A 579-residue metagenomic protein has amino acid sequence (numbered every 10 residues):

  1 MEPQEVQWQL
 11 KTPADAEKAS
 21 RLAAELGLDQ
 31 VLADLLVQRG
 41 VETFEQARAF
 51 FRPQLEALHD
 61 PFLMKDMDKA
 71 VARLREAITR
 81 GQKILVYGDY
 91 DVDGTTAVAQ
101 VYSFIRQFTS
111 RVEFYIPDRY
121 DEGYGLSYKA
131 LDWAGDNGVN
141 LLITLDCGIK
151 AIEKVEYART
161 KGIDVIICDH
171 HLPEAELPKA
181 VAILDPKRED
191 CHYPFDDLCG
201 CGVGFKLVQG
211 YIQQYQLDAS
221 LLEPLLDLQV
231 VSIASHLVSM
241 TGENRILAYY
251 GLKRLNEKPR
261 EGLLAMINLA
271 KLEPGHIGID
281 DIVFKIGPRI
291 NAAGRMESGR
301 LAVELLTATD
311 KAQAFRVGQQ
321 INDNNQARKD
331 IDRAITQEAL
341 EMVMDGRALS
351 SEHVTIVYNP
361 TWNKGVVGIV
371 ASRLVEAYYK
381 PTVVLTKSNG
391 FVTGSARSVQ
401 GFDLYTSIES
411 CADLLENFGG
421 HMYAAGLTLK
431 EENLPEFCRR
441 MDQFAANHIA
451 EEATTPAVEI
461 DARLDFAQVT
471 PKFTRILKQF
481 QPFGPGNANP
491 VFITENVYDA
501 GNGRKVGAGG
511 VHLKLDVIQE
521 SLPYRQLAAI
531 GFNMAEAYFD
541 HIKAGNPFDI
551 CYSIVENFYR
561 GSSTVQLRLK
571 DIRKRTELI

Functional and structural regions predicted by a protein language model:
M1-R80, V231, K285-D323: Cofactor-/ligand-binding subdomain signature composed of acidic, glycine-rich, tryptophan-containing flexible loops
L36, D89-D91, I143, D169 (+7 more regions): Divalent metal-coordination and catalytic microenvironments
A47-L58, Q82, Q107-I116, P186 (+5 more regions): Gly-rich Lys/Arg/Thr-decorated short loops/hinges at beta-loop-alpha junctions or inter-strand turns that position
K65-L177, I183-L184, A334, V375: N-terminal small/polar loop signature for handling phosphorylated ligands or for N-terminal nucleophile
V101, R106, R111, R245-M342 (+3 more regions): Acidic, two-metal ion nucleic-acid-processing modules in DNA metabolism proteins
D136-V139, C147, I152-R295, G299-L305 (+5 more regions): Functional cores that coordinate and move charged inorganic groups
D345-A371: Flexible, glycine/threonine-enriched loop-and-boundary segments that flank and lead into catalytic domains of large
V383-S398: Short glycine-cluster motifs
